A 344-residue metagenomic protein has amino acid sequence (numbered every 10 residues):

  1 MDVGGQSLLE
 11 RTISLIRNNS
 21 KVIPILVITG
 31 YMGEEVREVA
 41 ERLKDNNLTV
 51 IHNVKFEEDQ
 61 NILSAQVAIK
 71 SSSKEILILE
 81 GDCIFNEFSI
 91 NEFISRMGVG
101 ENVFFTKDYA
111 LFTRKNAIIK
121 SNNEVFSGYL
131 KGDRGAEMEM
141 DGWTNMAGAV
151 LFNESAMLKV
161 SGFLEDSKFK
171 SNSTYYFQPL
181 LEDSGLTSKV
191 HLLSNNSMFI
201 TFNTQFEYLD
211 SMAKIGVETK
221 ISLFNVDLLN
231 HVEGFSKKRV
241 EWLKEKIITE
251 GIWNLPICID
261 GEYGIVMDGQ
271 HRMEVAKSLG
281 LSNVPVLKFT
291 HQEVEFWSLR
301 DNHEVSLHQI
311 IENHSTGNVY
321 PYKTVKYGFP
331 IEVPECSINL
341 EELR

Functional and structural regions predicted by a protein language model:
Q6-E75: Conserved N-terminal catalytic core of the sugar/cofactor nucleotidyltransferase
I23-I25, N47, E75, E101-N102 (+2 more regions): Residues at the starts of beta-strands that form the adenosine-phosphate
K74-I84: Short beta-strand-to-loop acidic/aromatic patch adjacent to the donor-nucleotide binding site
C83-F85, I265-V266: A short, conserved beta-strand element in the Rossmann-like catalytic core that flanks the donor/metal-binding loop
N86-F169: Conserved core of the sugar-phosphate nucleotidyltransferase
W143-E218: Conserved alpha/beta core of the MobA/IspD/sugar-nucleotide pyrophosphorylase nucleotidyltransferase superfamily
V217-I265, E274-K277, S282-T290: Short alpha-helix boundary/capping and kink motifs at helix termini
I265-R344: Basic- and aromatic-enriched surface patches that contact anionic nucleotides/nucleic acids
